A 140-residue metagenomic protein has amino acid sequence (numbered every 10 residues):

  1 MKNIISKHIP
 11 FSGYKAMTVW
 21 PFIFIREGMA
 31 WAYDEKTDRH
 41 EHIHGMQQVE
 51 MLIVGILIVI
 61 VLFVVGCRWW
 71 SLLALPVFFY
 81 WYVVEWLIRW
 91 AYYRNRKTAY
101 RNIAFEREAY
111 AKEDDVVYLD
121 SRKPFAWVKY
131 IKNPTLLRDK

Functional and structural regions predicted by a protein language model:
M1, E35, I60: Nuclease and nuclease-like effector domains acting on nucleic acids or nucleotide cofactors
K2-K7, F11-Y14, C67-K140: Metalloprotease/metallohydrolase-associated module, dominated by Zn2+-dependent proteases
G13-D38: Short pre-active-site segment immediately N-terminal to the catalytic Zn-binding motif
I25, I43-M51, I88, Y92: Active-site-flanking alpha-helical
K36-Q48, A109: Active-site recognition of the HExxH zinc-binding catalytic motif
V49-F79: Hydrophobic alpha-helical transmembrane segments in multi-pass membrane proteins
